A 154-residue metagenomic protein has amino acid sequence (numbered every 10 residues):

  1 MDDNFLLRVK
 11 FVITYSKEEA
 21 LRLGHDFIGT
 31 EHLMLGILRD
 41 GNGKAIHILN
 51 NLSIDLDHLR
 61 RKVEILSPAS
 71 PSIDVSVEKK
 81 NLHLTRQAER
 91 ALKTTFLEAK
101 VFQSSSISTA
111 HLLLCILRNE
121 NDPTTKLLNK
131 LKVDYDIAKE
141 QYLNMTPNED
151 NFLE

Functional and structural regions predicted by a protein language model:
M1-E154: Histone-fold recognition with a strong bias for associated Lys/Arg-rich disordered tails
